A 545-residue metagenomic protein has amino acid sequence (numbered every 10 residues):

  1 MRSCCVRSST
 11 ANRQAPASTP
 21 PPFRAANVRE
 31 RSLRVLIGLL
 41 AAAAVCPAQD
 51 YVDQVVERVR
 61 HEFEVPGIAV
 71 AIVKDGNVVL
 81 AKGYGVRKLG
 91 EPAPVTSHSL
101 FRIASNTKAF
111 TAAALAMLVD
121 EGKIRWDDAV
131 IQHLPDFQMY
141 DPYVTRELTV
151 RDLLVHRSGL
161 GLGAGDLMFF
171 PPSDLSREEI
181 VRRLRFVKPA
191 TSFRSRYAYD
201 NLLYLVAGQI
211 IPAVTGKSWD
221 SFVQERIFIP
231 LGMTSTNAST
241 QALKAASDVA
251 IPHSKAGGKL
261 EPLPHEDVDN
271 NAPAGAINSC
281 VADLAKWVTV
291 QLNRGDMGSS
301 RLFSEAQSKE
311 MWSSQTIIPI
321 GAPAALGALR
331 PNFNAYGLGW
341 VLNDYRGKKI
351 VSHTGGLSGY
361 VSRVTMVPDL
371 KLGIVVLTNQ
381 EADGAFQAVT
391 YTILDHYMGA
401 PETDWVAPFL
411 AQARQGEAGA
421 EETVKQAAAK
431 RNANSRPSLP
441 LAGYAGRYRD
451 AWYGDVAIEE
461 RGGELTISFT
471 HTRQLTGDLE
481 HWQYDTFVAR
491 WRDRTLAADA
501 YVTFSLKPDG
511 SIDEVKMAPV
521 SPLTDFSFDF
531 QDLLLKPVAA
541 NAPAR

Functional and structural regions predicted by a protein language model:
M1-V45: Intrinsic disorder/low-complexity segments
G38, Y143, F170, A274 (+1 more regions): Short, flexible active-site loop motifs that bind/organize anionic cofactors or intermediates
A42-V45, A69, S105-T107, S158 (+2 more regions): Short linear Ser/Thr-Pro motifs
A44, I72, F137, R157 (+3 more regions): Residues that line or immediately flank small-molecule/substrate-binding pockets and catalytic motifs
Q49-A81, P212-S218, Q224-E225, I229 (+2 more regions): Catalytic loop of the DD-peptidase/beta-lactamase superfamily, centered on the K-T-G motif and neighboring
V86-N201, G208, T215-K217, S221 (+4 more regions): Active-site-proximal loop and beta-strand segments within enzyme catalytic domains
T149, L203, C280-D283: An acidic site on a long C-lobe helix of protein kinase domains
